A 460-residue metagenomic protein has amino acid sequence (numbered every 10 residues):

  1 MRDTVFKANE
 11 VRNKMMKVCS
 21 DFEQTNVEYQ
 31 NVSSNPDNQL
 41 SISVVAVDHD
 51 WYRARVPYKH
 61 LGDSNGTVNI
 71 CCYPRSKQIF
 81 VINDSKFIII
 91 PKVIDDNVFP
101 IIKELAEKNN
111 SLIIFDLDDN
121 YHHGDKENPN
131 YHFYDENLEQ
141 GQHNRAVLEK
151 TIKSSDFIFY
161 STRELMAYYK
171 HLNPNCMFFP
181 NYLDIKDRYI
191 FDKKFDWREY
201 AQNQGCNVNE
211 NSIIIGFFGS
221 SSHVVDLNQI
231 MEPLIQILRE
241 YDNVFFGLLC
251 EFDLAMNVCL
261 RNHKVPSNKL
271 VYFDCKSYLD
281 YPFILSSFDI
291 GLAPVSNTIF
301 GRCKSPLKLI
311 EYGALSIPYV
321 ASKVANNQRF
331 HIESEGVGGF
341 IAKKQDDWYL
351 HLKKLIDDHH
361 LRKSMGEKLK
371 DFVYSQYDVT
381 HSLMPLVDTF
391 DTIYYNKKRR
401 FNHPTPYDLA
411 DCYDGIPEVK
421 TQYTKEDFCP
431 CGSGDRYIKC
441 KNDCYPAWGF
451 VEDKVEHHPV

Functional and structural regions predicted by a protein language model:
M1-I94, D226: N-terminal pre-catalytic "stem/leader" segment of glycosyltransferase-like enzymes
R2-S20, S375, V379-G415: C-terminal amphipathic helix plus adjacent low-complexity, charged tail appended to glycosyltransferase catalytic
V44-S64, N181-S286: Conserved catalytic-core segment of nucleotide-activated headgroup transferases in glycan assembly
H123, S222-V225, D274-G313, V320-E333: Nucleotide-sugar-dependent
N137-I158, H171: Membrane-proximal helix-turn-helix segments that form the acceptor-binding/catalytic region of lipid-linked
K153-A201: Donor nucleotide-sugar binding/catalytic pocket of nucleotide-sugar-dependent glycosyltransferases
E333-D346, K354-H360: Conserved acidic donor-binding segment of nucleotide-sugar-dependent glycosyltransferases
K354, L361-Q376, H403-T405: A short, well-ordered alpha-helix in the C-terminal region of glycosyltransferases
